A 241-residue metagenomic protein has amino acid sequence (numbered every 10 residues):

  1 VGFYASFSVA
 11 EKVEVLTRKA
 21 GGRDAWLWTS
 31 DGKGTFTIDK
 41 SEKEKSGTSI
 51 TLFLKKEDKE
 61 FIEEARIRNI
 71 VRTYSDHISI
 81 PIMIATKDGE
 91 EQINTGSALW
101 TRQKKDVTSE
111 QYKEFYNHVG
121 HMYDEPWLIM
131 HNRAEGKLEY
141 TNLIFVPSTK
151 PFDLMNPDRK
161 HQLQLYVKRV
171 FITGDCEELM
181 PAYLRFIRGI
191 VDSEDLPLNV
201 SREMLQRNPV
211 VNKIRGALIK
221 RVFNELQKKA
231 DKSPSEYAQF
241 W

Functional and structural regions predicted by a protein language model:
V1-N94, V167: GHKL-type ATPase core
V1-Y4, S8, K45, F61-N69 (+9 more regions): Charged, alpha-helix-enriched surfaces in structured cytosolic catalytic cores of large nucleotide-utilizing machines
V9-K12, L16, F53, I70-H77 (+6 more regions): Generic, well-ordered alpha-helical scaffold segments in large soluble proteins
L27-S30, G47-F53, E91-G96, H161-K168 (+2 more regions): Short acidic (Asp/Glu) and glycine-rich catalytic loops that position anionic groups and cofactors
L54-K59, R169-I172, C176, Q206: A generic structural motif
E64-I82, E177-L198: Hydrophobic/aromatic-rich, well-ordered segments within soluble, folded domains that form packed cores
A65, A85, E90-G189: GHKL/Histidine-kinase-like ATPase module
V191-E194, L198-E236: Extended, well-ordered alpha-helical scaffold/bundle regions in very large, multi-domain proteins
